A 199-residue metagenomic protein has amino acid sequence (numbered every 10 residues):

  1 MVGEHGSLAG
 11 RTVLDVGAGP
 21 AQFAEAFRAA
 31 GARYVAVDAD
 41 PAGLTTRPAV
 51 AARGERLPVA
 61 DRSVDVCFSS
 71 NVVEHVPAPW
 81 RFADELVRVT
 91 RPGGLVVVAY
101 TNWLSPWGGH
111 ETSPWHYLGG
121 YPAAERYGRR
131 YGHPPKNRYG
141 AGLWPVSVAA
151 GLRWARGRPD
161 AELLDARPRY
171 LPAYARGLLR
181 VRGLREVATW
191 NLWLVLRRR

Functional and structural regions predicted by a protein language model:
V2-G108, L194-R198: Conserved SAM-binding loop
P77-E85, R91, L95-V195: S-adenosyl-L-methionine-dependent methyltransferase catalytic module, highlighting the catalytic core
